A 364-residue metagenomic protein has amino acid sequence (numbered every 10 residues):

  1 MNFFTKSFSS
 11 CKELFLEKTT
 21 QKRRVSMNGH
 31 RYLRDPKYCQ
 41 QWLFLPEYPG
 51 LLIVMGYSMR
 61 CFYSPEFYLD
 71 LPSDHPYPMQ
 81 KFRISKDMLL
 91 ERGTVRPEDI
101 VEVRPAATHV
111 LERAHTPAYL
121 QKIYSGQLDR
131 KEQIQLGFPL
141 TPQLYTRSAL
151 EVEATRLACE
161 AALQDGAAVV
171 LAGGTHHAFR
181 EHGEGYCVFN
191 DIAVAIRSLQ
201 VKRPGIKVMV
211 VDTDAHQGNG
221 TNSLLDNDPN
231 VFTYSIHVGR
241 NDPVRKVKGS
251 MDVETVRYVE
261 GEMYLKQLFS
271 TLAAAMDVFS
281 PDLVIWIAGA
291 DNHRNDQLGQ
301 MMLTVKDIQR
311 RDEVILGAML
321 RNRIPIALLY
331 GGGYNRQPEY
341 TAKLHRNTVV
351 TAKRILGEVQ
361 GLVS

Functional and structural regions predicted by a protein language model:
F3-F4, C11, D35, C39 (+2 more regions): A general "terminal functional-core" signal
S7-S10, S26: Serine residues within intrinsically disordered or low-complexity segments
K18-K22, K37: Polybasic, lysine-rich low-complexity intrinsically disordered segments
R23-R24, R31-R34: Basic polycationic patches enriched in arginine
C39-V95, V101-A106: N-terminal low-complexity, Ser/Thr- and acidic-residue-enriched intrinsically disordered segments
R104-Q127: Charged, often glycine-rich, active-site loop that binds/positions anionic groups
